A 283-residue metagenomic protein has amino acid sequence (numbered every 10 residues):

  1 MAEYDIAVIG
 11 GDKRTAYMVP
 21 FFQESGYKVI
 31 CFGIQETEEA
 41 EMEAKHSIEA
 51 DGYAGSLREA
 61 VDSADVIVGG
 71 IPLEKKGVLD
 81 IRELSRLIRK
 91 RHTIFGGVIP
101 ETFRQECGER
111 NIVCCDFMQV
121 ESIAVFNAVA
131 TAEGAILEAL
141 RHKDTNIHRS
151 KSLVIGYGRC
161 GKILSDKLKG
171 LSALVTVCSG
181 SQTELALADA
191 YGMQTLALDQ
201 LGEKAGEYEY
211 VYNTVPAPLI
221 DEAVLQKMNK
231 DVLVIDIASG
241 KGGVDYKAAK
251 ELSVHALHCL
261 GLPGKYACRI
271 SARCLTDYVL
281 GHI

Functional and structural regions predicted by a protein language model:
M1, I136-N146: A short, basic/flexible loop-to-alpha-helix module at the beginning of a structural domain
M1-Q105, C114, Y278, H282-I283: N-terminal ligand-binding/catalytic initiation module
A7-Y17, H148-L168: Glycine-rich adenosine-cofactor-binding loop
G26-A44, L171-Y191: NAD(P)-binding Rossmann-fold cofactor-contacting core
L57, P72-T93, A188-G264: Rossmann-like adenosine-cofactor binding region
V98-C115, I237-G281: Rossmann-fold NAD(P)-binding glycine/threonine-rich loop
E121-L140: A glycine-rich, Thr/Ser-enriched phosphate-binding loop motif common to dinucleotide/cofactor-binding enzymes
